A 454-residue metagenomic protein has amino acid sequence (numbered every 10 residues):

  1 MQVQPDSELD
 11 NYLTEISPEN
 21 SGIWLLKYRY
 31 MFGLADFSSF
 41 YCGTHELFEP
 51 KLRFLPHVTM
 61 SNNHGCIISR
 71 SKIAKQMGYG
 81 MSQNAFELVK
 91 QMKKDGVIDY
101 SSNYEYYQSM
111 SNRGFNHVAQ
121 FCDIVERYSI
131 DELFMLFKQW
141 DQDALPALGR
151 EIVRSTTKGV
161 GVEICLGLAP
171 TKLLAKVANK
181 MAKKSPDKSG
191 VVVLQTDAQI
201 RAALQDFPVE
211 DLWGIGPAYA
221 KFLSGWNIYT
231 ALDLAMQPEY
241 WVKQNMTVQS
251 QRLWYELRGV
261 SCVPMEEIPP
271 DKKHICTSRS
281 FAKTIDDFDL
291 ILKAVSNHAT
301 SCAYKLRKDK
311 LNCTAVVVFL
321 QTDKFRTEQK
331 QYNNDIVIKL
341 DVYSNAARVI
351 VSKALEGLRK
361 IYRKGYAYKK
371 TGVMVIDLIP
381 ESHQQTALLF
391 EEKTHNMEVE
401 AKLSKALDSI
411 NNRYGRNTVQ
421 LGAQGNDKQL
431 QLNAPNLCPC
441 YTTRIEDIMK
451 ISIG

Functional and structural regions predicted by a protein language model:
M1-I130, F134, L257: Residues that scaffold, gate, or flank divalent-cation-dependent active/transport sites
Q4, L9, L340-G454: Acidic, metal-coordinating catalytic segment for phosphate/diphosphate chemistry, firing primarily on the Nudix
Q4-D6, Y219, S224-A367, Q385: DNA-contacting surface of Y-family translesion DNA polymerases
D36, G78, L88, D131 (+6 more regions): A residue-level signal for conserved active-site and pocket-lining positions in enzyme catalytic cores
F48, V162, K180-C262, G454: Compact, charge-rich alpha-helical regulatory domains located at protein termini
Y128-E132, A169-K172, L311-A315, Y366-K370: Short Gly/Ser/Thr- and Asp/Glu-enriched loop/turn motifs at secondary-structure junctions
M135-R154, N227: Catalytic palm subdomain of template-directed nucleic-acid polymerases, centered on the conserved carboxylate motif
V153, T157-K180, L257, K369: Structured, non-catalytic alpha/beta "coupling" segments that mediate domain-domain communication and provide generic
